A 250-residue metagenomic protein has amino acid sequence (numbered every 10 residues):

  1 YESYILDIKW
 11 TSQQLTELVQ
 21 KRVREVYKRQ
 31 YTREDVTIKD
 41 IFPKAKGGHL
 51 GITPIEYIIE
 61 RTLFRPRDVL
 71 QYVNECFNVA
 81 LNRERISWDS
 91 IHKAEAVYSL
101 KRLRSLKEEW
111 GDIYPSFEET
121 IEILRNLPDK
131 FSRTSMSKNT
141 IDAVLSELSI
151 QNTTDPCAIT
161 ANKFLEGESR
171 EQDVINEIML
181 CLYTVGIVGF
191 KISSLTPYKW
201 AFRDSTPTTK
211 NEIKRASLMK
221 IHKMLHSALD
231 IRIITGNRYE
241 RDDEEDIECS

Functional and structural regions predicted by a protein language model:
Y1-G47, L106: The catalytic "switch" region of P-loop NTPases
H49-S250: C-terminal leucine-rich, beta-strand-based interaction scaffolds used for sensing/assembly
